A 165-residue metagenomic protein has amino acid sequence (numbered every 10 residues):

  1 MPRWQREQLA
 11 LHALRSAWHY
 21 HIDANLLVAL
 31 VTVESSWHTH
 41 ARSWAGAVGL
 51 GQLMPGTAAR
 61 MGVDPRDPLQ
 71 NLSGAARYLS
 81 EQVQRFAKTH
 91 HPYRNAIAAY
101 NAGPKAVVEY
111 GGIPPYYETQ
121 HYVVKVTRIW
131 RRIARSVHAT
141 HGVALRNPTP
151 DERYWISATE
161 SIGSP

Functional and structural regions predicted by a protein language model:
M1-S157: Catalytic glycan-binding domains that act on GlcNAc-containing polysaccharides
I162-P165: Short, solvent-exposed mixed-charge patches
